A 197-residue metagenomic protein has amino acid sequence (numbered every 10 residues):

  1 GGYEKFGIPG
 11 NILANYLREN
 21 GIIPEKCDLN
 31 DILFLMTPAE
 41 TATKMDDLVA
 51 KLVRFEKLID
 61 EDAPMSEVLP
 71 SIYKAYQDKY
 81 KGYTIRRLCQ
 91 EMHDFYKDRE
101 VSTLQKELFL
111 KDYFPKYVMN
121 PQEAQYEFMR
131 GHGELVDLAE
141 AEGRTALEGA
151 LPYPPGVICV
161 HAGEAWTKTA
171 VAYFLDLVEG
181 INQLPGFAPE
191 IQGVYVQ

Functional and structural regions predicted by a protein language model:
G1-Q197: Non-catalytic terminal extensions of PLP-dependent enzymes
